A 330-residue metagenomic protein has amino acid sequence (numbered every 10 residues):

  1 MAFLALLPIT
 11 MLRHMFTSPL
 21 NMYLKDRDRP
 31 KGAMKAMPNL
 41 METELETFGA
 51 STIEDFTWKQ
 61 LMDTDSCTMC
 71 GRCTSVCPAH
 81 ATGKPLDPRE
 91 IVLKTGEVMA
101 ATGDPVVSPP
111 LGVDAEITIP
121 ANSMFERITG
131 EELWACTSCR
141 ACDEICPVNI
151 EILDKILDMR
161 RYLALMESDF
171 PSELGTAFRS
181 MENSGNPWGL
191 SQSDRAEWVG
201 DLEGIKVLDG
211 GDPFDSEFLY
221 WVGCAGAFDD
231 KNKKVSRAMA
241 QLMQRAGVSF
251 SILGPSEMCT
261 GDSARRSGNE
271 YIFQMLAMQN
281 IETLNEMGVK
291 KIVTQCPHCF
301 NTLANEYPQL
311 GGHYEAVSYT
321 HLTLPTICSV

Functional and structural regions predicted by a protein language model:
M1-A50: Membrane-embedded alpha-helical bundles of multi-pass integral membrane proteins
P8, L24, D28, R72 (+7 more regions): Hydrophobic alpha-helix feature that most strongly marks membrane-spanning transmembrane helices and their immediate
L20-L24, K94, C296-C299: A glycine-rich phosphate-binding loop feature that marks nucleotide/adenosyl-phosphate handling sites
K31-P85: Non-transmembrane accessory domains of multi-pass membrane transporters/channels
D55-K59, T64, L86-E90, M99-A316: Iron-sulfur-cluster electron-transfer modules
H321-V330: Single conserved hydrophobic/aromatic residue that forms the stacking wall/gate of nucleotide- or nucleobase-binding
